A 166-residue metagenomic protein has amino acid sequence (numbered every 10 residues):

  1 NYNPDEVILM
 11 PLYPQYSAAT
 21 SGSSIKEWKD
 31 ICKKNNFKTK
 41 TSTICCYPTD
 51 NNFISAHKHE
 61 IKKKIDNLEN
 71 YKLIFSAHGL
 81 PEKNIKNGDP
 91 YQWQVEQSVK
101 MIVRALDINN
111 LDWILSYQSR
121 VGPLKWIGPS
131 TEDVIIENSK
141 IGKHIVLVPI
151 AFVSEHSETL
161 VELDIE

Functional and structural regions predicted by a protein language model:
N1-E166: Extended amphipathic ligand-handling, pore-lining, and cofactor/metal-binding catalytic surfaces
